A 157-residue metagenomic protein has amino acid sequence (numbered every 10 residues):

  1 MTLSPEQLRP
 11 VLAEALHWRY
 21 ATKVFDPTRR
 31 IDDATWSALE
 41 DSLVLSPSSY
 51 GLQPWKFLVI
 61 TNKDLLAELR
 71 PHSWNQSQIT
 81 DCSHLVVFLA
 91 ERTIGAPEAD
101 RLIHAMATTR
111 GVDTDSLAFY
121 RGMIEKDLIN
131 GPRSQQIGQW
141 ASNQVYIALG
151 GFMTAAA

Functional and structural regions predicted by a protein language model:
M1-A157: Acidic, surface-exposed loops and disordered segments
